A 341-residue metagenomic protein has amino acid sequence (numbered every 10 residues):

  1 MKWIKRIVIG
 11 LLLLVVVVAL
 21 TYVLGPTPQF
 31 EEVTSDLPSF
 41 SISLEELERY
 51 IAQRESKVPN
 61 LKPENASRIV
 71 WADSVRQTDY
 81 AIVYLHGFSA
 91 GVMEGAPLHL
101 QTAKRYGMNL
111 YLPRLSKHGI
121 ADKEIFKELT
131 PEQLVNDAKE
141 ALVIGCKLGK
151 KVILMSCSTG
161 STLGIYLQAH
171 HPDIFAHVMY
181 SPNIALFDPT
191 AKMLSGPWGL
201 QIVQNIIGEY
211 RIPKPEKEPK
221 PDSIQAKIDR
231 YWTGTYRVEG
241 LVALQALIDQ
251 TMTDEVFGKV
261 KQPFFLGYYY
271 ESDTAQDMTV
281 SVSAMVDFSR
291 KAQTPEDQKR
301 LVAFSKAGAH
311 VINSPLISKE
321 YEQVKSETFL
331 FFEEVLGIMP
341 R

Functional and structural regions predicted by a protein language model:
M1-V16: N-terminal Sec-pathway targeting helices
K62-G107, L112-L115: Short, surface-exposed "cap/lid" segments of acyl-processing enzymes
V70-R76, P221-G308, E320-E333: Serine-hydrolase catalytic core
I120-L148: Catalytic nucleophile-loop/oxyanion-hole region of alpha/beta-hydrolase and closely related hydrolase-like folds
M155-G160, G164: Gly/Ala-rich beta-loop-alpha elbow adjacent to hydrolase catalytic centers
Y166-A176: Conserved hydrolase catalytic core segment
M179-P189: Active-site nucleophile loop of the alpha/beta-hydrolase fold
